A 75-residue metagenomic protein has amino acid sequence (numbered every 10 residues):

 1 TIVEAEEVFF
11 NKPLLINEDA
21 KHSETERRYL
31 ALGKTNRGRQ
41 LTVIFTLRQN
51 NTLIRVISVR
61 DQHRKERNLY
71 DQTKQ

Functional and structural regions predicted by a protein language model:
T1-Q75: Ribonuclease/tRNase effector modules and their secretory precursors
